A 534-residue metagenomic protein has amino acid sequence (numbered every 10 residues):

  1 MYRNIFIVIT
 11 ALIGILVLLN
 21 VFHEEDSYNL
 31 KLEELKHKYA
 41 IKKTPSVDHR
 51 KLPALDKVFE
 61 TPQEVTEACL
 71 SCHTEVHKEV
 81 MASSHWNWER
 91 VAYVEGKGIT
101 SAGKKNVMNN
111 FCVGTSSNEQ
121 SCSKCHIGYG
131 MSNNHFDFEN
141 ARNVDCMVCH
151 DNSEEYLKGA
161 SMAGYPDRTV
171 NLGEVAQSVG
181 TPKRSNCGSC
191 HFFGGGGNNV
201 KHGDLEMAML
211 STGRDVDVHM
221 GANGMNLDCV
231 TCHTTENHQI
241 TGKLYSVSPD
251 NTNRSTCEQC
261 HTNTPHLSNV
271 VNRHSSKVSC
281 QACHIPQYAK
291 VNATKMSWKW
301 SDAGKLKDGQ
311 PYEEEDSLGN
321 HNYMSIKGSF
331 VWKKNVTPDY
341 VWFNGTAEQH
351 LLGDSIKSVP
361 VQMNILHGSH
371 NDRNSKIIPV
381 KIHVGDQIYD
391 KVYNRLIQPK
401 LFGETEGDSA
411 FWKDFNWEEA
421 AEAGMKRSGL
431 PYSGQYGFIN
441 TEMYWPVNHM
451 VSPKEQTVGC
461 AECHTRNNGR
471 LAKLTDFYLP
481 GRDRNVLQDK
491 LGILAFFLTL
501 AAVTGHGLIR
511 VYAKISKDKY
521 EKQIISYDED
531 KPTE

Functional and structural regions predicted by a protein language model:
Y2-K183, S189-R254, E258-N272, I382-V384 (+3 more regions): Sequence context of c-type cytochrome heme-c attachment sites
V230, S255-E258, V278-Q281, V458-A461 (+1 more regions): Feature representing long, continuous alpha-helical segments
N253-V359, M363-L366: Repeat-solenoid scaffold signature
T294, G368, Y389-R395, K473-L474: Short conserved micro-motifs at the rims of enzyme active sites and ligand-binding pockets
N320-I388, Q398-V447, E462, S516: Long, compositionally biased charged/polar accessory segments in the mid-to-C-terminal portions of proteins
P453-K473: Extended, hydrophilic extramembrane loops/domains of integral membrane proteins
V486-R510: Selective detector of the "anchor" transmembrane alpha-helix that sits immediately C-terminal
L508-K519: C-terminal amphipathic alpha-helical interaction region
